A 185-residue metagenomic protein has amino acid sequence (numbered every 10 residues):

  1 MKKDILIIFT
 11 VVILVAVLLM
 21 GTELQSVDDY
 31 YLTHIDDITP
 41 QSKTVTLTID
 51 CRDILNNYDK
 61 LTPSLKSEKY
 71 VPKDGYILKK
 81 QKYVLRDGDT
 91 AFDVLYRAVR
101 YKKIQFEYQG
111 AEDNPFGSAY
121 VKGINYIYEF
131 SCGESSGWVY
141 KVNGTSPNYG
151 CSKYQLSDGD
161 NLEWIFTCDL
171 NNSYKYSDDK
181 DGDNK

Functional and structural regions predicted by a protein language model:
K2-K185: Ubiquitin-like/PB1-type beta-grasp interaction modules and other compact soluble beta-rich domains
